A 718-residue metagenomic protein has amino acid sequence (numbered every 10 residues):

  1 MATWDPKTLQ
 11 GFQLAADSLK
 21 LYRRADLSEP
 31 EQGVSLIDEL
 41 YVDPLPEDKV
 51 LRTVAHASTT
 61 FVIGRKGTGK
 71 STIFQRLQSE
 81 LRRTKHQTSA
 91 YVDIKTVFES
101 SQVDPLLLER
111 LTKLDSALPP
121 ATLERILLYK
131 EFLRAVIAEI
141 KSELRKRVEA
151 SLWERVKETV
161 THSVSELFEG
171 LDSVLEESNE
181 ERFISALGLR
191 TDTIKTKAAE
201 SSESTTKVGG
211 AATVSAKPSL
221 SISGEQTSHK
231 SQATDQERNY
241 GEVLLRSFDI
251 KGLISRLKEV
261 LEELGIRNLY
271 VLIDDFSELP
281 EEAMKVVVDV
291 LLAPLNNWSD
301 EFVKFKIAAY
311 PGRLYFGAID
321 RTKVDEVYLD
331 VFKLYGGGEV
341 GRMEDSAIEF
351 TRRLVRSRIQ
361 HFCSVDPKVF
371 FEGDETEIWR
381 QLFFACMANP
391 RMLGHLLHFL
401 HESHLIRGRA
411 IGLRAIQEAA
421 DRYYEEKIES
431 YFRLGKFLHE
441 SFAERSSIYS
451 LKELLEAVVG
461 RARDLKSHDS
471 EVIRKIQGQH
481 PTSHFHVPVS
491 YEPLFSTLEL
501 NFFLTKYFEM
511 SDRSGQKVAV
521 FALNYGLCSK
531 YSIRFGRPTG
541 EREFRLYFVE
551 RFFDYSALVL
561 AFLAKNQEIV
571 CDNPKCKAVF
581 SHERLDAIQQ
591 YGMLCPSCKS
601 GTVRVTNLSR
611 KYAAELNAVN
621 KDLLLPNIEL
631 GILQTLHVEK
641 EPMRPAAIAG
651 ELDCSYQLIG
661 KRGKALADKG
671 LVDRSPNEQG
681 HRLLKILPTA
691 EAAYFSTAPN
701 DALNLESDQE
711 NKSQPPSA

Functional and structural regions predicted by a protein language model:
M1-L114, P716: Walker A/P-loop-proximal flanking segment of P-loop NTPase domains
M1-L21, D26-E29, E149-E154, Y491-S496 (+4 more regions): Extended, charged/polar low-complexity intrinsically disordered regions
T68-G69, F98, F276-E282, L314 (+3 more regions): Short acidic, S/G/P-rich loop/turn micro-motifs used as interaction or catalytic elements
S71-I266, P311, T322, G601-T602 (+3 more regions): P-loop NTPase nucleotide-binding core
K95, M392, E402, I411-Y656 (+2 more regions): C-terminal leucine-rich, beta-strand-based interaction scaffolds used for sensing/assembly
T96-E99, P311-Y315, P390, L400: Conserved nucleotide-binding/hydrolysis micro-motifs of P-loop NTPases
L123-E166, G170, T376-Q417, F485-L527: P-loop NTPase catalytic cores that bind/hydrolyze ATP
E237-E375, W379, I416, A420 (+1 more regions): The catalytic "switch" region of P-loop NTPases
